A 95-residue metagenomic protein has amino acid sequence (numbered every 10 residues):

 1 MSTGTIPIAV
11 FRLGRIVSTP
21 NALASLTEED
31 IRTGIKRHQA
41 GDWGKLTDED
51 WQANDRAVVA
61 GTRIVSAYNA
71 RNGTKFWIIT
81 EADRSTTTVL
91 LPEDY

Functional and structural regions predicted by a protein language model:
S2-S66: Compact soluble domain cores
V59-Y95: Short, compact, well-ordered microdomains
